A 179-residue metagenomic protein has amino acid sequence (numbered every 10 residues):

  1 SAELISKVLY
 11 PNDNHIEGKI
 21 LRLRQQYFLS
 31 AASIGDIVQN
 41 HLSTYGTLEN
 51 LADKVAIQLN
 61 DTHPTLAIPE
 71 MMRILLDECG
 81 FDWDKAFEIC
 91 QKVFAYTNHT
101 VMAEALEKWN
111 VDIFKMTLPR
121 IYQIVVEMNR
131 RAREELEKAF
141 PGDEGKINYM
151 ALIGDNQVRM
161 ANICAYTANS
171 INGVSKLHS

Functional and structural regions predicted by a protein language model:
S1-S179: A conserved ligand/cofactor-binding region detector
